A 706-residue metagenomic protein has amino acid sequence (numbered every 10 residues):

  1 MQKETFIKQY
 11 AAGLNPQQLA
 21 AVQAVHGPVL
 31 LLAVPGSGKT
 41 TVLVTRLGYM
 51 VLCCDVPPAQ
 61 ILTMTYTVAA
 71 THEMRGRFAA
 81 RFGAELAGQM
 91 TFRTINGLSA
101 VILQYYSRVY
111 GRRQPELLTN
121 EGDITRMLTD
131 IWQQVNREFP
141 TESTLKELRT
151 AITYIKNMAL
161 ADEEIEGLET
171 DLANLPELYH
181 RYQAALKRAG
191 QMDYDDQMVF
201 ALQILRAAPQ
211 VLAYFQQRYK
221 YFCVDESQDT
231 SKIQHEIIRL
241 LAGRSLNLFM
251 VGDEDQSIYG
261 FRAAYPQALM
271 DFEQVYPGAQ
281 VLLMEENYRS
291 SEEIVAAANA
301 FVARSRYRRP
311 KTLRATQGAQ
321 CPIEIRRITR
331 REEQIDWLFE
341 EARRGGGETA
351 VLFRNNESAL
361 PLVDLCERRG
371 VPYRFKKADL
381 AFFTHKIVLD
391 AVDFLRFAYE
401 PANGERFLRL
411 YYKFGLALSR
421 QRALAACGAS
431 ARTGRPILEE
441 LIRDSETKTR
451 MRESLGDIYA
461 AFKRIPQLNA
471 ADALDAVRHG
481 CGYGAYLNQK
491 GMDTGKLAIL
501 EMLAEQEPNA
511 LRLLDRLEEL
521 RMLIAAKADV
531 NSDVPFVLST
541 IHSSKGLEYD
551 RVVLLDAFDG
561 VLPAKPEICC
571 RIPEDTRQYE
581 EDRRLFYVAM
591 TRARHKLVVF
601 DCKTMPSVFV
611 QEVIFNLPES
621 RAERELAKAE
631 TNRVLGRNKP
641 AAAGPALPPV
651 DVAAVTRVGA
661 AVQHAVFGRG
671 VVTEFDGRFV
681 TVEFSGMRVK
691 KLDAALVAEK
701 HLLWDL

Functional and structural regions predicted by a protein language model:
Q2-F6, Y10-A11, Y49, K232-I328: Conserved RecA-like helicase ATPase core segment that couples NTP binding/hydrolysis to strand translocation
Q2-K8, G27, V34-S37, G48-L205 (+4 more regions): A basic/glycine-biased coupling hinge at the interface between accessory DNA-binding modules
A11-H26, I233: N-terminal pre-P-loop "Q-motif" helix
P35-L43, L47, P277-Q280, E285-P372 (+3 more regions): Helicase P-loop NTPase motor core
L168, F394-E619: Conserved helicase C-terminal RecA-like lobe
Q217-K232, F249: SF2 helicase catalytic motif II
L352-Y411: Long, highly charged, low-complexity intrinsically disordered interaction regions that mediate electrostatic DNA/RNA
L514, V530, A557-L692, H701 (+1 more regions): C-terminal accessory regions
